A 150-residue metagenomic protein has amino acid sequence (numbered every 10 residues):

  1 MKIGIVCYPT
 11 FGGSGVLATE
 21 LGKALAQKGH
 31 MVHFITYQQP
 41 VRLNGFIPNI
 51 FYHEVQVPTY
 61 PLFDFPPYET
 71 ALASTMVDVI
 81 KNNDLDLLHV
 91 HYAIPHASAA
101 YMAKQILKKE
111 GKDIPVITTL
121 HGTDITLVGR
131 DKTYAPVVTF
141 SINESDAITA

Functional and structural regions predicted by a protein language model:
M1-G4: Extreme N-terminal starter segment of soluble prokaryotic enzymes
C7-F11, K23-Y68: N-terminal strand-loop element at the rim of the active site of nucleotide-sugar-dependent glycosyltransferases
G13-A24, T133: Conserved alpha-helical elements of sugar-nucleotide-dependent glycosyltransferases
P61-L87, A97-S98, M102, K132-P136 (+1 more regions): An amphipathic, basic-hydrophobic alpha-helix
L87-I94, L120: Histidine-centered catalytic micro-motifs
V90, T149-A150: Short beta-strand scaffold positions
K108-I117, T123-N143, T149: Nucleotide-sugar donor phosphate/pyrophosphate-binding loop at the beta->alpha transition of glycosyltransferases
